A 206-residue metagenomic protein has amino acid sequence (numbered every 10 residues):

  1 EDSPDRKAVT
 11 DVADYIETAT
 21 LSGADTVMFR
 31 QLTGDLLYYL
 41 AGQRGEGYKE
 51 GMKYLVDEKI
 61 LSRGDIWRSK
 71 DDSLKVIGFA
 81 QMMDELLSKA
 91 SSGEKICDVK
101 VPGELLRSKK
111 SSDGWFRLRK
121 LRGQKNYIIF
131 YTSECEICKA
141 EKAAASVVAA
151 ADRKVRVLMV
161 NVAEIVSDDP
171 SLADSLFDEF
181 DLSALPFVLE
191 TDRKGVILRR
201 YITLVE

Functional and structural regions predicted by a protein language model:
E1-K109: Oxidative protein folding and maturation machinery
V99-N126: A short beta-strand-turn-helix
R122, F130-A144: Conserved redox-active cysteine motifs that mediate thiol-disulfide chemistry, especially di-cysteine Cys-X(1-2)-Cys
R122-N126, R153-R156, R193: Loop/turn elements at helix/coil->beta-strand transitions in domains of secreted/extracellular proteins
Y127-I128, V188: Hydrophobic beta-strand anchors of alpha/beta hydrolase catalytic cores
F130, R153-S175: Thiol-based oxidoreductase modules, predominantly thioredoxin-like and allied folds used for disulfide exchange
S167-L185, L189: Structural alpha/beta surface segment adjacent to cysteine/selenocysteine redox centers across thiol/disulfide enzymes
A184-E206: Non-catalytic, surface beta->alpha helical segment in thiol-disulfide oxidoreductase systems
